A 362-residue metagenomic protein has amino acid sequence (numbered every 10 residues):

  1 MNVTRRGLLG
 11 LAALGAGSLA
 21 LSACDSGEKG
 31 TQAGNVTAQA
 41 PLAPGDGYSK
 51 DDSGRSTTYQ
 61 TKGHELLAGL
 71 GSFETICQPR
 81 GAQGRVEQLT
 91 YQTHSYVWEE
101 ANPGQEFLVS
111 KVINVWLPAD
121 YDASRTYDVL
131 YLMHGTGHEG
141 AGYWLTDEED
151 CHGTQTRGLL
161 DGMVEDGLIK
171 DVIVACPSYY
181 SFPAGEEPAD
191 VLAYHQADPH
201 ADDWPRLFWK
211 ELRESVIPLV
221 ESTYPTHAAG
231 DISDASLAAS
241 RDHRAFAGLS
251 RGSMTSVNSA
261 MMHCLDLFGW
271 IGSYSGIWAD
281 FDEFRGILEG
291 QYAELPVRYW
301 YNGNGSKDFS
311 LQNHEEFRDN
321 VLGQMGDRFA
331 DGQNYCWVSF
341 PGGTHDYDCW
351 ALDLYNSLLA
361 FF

Functional and structural regions predicted by a protein language model:
M1: Flexible coil/turn residues that form the inter-helical turn or adjacent wing/linker of helix-turn-helix
G7-S26: N-terminal export signals
G15, G34-F362: Non-catalytic cap/lid and distal C-terminal segments of serine-dependent acyl enzymes
C24-G34: Bacterial Sec-dependent N-terminal signal peptides
